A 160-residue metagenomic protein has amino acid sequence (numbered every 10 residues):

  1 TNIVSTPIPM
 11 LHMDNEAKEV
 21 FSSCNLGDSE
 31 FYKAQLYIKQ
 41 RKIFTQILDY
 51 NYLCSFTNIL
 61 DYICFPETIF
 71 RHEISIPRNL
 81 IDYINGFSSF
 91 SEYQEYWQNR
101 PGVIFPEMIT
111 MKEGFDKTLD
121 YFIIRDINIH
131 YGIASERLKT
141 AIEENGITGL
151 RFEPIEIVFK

Functional and structural regions predicted by a protein language model:
T1-K160: Phosphate/anion-contacting hairpin/loop surfaces
